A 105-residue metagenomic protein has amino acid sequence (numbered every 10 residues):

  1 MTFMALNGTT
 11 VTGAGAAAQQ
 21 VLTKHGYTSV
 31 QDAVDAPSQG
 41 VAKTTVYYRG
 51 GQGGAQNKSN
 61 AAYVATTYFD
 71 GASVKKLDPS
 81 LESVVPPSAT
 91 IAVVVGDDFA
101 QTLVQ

Functional and structural regions predicted by a protein language model:
F3-G13: Glycine-rich loop/hinge motif
A17, T23, T28-T102: BRCT (BRCA1 C-terminal) domain core and associated BRCT-interaction motifs
